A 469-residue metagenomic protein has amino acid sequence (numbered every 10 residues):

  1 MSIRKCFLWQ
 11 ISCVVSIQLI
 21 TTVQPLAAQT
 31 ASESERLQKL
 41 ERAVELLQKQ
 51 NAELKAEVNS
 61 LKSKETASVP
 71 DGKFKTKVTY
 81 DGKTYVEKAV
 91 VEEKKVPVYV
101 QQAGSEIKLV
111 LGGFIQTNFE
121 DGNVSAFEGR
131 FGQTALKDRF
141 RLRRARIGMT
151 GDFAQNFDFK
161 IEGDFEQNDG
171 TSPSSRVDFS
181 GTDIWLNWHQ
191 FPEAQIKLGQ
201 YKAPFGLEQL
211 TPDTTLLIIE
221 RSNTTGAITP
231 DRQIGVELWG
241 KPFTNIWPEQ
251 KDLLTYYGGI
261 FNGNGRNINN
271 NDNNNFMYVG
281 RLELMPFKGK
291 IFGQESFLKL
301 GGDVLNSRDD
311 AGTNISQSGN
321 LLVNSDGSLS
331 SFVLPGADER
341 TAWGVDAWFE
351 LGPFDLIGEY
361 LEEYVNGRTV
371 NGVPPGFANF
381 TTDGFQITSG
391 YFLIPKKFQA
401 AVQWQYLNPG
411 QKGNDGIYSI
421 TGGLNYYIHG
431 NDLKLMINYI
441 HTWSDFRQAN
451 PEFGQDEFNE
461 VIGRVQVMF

Functional and structural regions predicted by a protein language model:
S2-C13: Bacterial N-terminal signal peptides that target proteins for export
Q10, Q24-P25, F74, V78 (+2 more regions): Low-complexity, intrinsically disordered short segments enriched for Gly/Pro and polybasic residues
I17-L26: C-terminal segment of classical bacterial N-terminal signal peptides
L26-Q116, N123-E128, P248-K251, F469: N-terminal periplasmic/intermembrane-space "pro-region" immediately following the signal or transit peptide
E33, E41, E53, E57 (+5 more regions): Acidic-residue sensor for enzyme active/binding pockets
L37-E41, L47-L61, E65, F114-Q116 (+10 more regions): A general secondary-structure boundary signal
V96-N306, F380-G410, D415-I420, S444: Outer membrane beta-barrel
T134, S172-S174, W185-H189, Q200 (+2 more regions): Outer-membrane beta-barrel pore domains
